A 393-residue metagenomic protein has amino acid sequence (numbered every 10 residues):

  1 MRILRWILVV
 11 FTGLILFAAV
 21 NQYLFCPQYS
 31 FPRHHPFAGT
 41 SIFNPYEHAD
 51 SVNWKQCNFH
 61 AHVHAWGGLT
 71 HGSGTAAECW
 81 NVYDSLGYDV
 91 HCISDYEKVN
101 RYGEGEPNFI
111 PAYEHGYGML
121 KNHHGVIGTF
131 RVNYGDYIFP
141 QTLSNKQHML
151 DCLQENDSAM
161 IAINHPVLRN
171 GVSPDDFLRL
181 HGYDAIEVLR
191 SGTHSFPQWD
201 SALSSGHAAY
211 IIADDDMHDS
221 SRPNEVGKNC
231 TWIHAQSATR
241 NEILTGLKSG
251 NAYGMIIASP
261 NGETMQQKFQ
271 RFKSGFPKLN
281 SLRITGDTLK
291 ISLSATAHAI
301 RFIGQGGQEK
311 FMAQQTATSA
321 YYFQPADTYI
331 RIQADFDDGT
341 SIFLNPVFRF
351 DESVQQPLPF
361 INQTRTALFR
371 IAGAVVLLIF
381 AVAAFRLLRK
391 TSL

Functional and structural regions predicted by a protein language model:
M1-D50, S220-L393: C-terminal functional module detector
F17, N21-P174, R179-H181, E187-S205 (+3 more regions): A metal-dependent hydrolase metal-coordination microenvironment
